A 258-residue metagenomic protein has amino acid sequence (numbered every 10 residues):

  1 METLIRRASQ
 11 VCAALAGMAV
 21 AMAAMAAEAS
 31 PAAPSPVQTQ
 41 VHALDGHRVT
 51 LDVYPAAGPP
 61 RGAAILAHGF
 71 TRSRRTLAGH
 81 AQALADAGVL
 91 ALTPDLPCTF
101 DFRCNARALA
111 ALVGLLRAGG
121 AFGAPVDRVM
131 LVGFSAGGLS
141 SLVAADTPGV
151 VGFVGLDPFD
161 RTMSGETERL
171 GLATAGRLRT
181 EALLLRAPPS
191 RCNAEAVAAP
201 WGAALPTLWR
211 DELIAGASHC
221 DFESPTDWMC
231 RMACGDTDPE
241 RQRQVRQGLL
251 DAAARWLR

Functional and structural regions predicted by a protein language model:
A21-A24: N-terminal signal peptide c-region/cleavage motif recognized by signal peptidases
A27-P59: N-terminal cap/lid segment of alpha/beta-hydrolase-fold proteins
P60-R61, F70-D101, M163, R191-A194: Short substrate-entry loop that stabilizes the transition state in hydrolases
I65-G69, R186: The conserved beta1-alpha1 loop
R103-S135, L139: Gly/Ser-rich "nucleophile elbow"/oxyanion-hole loop immediately N-terminal to the catalytic nucleophile in hydrolases
G138-P148: Short glycine-enriched nucleophile-adjacent loop and the immediately C-terminal alpha-helix near the catalytic center
G152-H219: The feature captures the conserved acid-bearing segment of alpha/beta-hydrolase catalytic domains
A194-E195, A199-R258: C-terminal catalytic-base region of ester-bond hydrolases, centering on the histidine of the charge-relay
